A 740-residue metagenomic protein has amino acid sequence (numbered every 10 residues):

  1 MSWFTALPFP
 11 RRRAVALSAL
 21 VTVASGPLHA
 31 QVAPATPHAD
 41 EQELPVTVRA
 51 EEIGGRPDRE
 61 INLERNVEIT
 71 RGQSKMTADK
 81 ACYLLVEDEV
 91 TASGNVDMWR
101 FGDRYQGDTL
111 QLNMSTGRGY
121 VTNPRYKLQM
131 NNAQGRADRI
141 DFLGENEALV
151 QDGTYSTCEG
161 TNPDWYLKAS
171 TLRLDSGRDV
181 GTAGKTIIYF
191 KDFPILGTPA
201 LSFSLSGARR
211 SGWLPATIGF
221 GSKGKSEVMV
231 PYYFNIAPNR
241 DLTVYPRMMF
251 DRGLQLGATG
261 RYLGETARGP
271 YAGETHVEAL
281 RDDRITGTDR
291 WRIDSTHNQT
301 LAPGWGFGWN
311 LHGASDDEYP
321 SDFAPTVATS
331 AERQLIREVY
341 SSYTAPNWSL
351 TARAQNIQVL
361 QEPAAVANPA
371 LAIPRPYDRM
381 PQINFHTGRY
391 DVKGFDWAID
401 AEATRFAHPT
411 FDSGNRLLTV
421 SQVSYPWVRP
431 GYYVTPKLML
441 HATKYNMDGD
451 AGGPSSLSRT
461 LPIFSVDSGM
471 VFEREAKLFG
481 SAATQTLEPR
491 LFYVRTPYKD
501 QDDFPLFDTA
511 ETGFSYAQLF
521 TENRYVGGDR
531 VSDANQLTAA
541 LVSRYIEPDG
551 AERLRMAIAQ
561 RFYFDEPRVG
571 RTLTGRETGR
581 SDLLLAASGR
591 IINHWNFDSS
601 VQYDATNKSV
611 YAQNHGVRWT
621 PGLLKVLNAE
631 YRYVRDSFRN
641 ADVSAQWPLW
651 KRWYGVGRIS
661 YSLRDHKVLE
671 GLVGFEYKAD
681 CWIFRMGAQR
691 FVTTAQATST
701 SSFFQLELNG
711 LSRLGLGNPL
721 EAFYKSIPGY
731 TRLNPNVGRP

Functional and structural regions predicted by a protein language model:
M1-S2, A30-Q31: Initiator methionine at the very start of the polypeptide chain
S2-A16: Bacterial N-terminal signal peptides that target proteins for export
A6, V23-G26, P37: N-terminal compositionally biased, intrinsically disordered segments and leader/signal-like regions
A14-P27: Bacterial N-terminal signal peptides
Q31-G144, V230, F234, R261-Y262 (+3 more regions): Post-signal-peptide, soluble extracytosolic/periplasmic N-terminal scaffold domains of envelope/secretory systems
N66, S170-T171: Conserved beta-strand and immediately adjacent loop positions that scaffold enzyme active sites
D103-R118, K127-L149, G153-Y155, G160-K168 (+1 more regions): Outer-membrane beta-barrel proteins and related beta-barrel translocases across Gram-negative bacteria
